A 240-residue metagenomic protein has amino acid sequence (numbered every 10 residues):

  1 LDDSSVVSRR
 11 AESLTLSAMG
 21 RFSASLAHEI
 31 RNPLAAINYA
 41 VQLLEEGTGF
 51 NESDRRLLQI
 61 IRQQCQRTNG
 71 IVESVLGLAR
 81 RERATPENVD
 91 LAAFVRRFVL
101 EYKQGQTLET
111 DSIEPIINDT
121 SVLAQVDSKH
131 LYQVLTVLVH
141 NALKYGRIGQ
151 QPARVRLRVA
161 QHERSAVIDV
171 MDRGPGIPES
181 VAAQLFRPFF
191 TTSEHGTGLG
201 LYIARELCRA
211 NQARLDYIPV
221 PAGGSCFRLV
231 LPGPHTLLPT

Functional and structural regions predicted by a protein language model:
V6-L26: Conserved HAMP-HisKA connector
R81-A84, L123-V126, T192: Conserved micro-motifs of the catalytic ATP-binding
E87-V99: A conserved beta-strand-to-alpha-helix junction within the catalytic ATP-binding
N141-G146: Short helix-loop "hinge" at the ATP-lid/N-box region of the Bergerat-fold HATPase_c
D172: Acidic ATP/Mg2+-coordinating residue in the GHKL
I177-P188: Short conserved segment of the HATPase_c
